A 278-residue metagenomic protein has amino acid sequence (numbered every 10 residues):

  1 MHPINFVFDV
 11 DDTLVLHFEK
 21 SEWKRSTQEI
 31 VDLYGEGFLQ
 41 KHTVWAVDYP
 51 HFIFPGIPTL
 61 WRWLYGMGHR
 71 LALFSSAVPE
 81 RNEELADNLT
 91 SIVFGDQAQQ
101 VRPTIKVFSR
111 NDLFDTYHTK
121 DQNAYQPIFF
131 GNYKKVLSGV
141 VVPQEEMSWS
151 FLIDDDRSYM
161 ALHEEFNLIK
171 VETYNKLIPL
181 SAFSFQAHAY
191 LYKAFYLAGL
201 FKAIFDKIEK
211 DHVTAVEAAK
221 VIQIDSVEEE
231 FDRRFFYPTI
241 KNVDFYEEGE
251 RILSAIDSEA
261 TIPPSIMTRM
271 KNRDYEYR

Functional and structural regions predicted by a protein language model:
M1-H2, G66-G68, E145-M147, E164: Short, well-ordered loop/turn elements at secondary-structure boundaries
P3-T119, H212, V216, V227 (+2 more regions): Alpha-helical substrate-recognition element adjacent to the catalytic core
E83-R278: C-terminal cap/substrate-recognition subdomain and adjoining C-terminal extension of metal-dependent phosphatase-like
